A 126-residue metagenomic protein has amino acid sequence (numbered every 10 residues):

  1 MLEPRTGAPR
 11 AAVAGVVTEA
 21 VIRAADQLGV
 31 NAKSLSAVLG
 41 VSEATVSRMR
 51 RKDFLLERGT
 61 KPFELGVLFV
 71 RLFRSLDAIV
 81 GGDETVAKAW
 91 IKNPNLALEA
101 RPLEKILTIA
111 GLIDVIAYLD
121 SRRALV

Functional and structural regions predicted by a protein language model:
M1-V126: Non-transmembrane "mature" sequence context
